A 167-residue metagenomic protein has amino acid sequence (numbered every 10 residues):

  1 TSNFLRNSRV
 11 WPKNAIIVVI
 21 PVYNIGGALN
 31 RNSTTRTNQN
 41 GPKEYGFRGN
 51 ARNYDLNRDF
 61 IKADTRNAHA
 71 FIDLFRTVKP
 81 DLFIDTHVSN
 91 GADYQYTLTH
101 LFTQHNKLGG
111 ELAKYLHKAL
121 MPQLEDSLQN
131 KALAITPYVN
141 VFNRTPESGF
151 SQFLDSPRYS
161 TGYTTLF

Functional and structural regions predicted by a protein language model:
T1-M121, E125-T145: Active-site/substrate-binding loop(s) of hydrolase catalytic cores
V141-F167: Hard-cation-handling environments
